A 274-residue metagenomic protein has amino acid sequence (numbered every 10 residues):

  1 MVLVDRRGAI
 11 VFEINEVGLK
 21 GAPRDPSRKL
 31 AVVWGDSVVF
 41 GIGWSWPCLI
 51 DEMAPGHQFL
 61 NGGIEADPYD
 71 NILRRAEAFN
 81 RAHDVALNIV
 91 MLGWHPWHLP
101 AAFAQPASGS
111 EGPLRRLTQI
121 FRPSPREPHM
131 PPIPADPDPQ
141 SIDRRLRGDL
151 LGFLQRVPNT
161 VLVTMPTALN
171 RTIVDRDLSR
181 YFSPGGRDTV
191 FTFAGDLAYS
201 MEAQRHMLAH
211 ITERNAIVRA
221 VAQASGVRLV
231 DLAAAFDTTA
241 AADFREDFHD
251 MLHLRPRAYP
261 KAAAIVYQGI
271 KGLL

Functional and structural regions predicted by a protein language model:
M1-M53, T239-A240, G269: Membrane/wall-proximal cationic-aromatic binding patches
L30-W34, L60, N88-V90: Conserved beta-strand elements of the Class I
I42, I72-L73, A107-S110: Glycine- and small hydrophobic-enriched segments that form the cores of compact globular domains
I42-G43, P68-Y69, Y259: Phosphate/oxyanion-binding active-site loops and adjacent basic polyanion-contact surfaces
S45-L49, R74-A76, F103-A104: "Short basic amphipathic alpha-helical interaction patches in structured regions
A54-F59, V157-N159: A generic structural motif
F59-N80: A conserved hydrophobic secondary-structure block that centers on an alpha-helix together with its immediately flanking
E77-P256, P260-L274: Alpha-helical cap/lid subdomain in secreted, periplasmic, or secretory-pathway luminal O-acyl-processing enzymes
